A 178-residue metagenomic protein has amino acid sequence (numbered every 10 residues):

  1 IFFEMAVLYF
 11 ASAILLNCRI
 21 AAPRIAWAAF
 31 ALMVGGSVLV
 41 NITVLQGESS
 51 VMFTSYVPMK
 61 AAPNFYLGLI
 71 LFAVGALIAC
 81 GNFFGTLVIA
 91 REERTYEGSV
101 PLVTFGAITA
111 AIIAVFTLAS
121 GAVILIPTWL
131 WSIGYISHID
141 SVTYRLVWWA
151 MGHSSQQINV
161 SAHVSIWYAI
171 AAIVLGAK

Functional and structural regions predicted by a protein language model:
I1-K178: Membrane-embedded and interfacial regions of multi-pass energy-transducing membrane proteins
